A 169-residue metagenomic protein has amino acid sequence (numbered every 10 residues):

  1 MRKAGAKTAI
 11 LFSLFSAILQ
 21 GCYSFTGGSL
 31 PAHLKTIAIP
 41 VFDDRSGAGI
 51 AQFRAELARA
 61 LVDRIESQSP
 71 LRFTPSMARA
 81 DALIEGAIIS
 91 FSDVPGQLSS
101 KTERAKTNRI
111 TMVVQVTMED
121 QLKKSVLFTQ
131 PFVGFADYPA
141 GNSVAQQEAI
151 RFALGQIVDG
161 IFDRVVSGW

Functional and structural regions predicted by a protein language model:
M1-Q20: Sec-dependent bacterial lipoprotein signal peptides
A9-F12, S29-K35, G86-I89, V133-G134: Short hydrophobic/aromatic-rich motifs at helix boundaries and adjacent loops
Q20-E66, P70, P75-A78, L122 (+2 more regions): A structural "domain/chain start" motif
R54, Q146-W169: Compositionally biased, intrinsically disordered linkers/stalks adjacent to structured regions
Q68-R72, A78-V126, F135-I150, D159: Surface-exposed short loop/turn segments
T129-P131: Residue-level detector of high-confidence beta-strand sites
